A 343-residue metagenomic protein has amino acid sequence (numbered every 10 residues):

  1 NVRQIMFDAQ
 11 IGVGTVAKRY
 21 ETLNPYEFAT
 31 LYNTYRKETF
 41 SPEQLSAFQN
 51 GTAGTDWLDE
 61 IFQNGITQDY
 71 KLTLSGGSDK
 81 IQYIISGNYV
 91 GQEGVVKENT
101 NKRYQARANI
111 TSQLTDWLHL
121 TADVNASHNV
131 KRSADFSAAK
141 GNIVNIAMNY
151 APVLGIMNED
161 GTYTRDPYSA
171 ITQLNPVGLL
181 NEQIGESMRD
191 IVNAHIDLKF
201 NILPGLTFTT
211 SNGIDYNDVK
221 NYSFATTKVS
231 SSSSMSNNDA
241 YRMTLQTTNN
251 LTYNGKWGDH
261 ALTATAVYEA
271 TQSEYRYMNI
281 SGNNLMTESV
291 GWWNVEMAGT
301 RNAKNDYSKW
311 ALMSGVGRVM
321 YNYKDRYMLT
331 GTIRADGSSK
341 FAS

Functional and structural regions predicted by a protein language model:
N1, G54-G65: Periplasmic N-terminal accessory/gating domains of Gram-negative outer-membrane beta-barrel systems
N1-D8, T67-D69, Q82, N88-E93: A beta-strand signature from Gram-negative outer-membrane beta-barrel systems, especially the internal plug domain
V2-G54, G94-N101, Q105-I191, T209-S314 (+2 more regions): Surface-exposed loop/interface segments of Gram-negative outer-membrane beta-barrel transport/assembly proteins
A9, G87-G91, L329-S338: Transmembrane beta-strand segments that form the barrel wall of outer-membrane beta-barrel proteins
T67, S78-D79, T115, N201-L203 (+2 more regions): Outer-membrane beta-barrel channels and translocator barrels
A194-N201, I214: Alpha-helical support elements that line or immediately flank enzyme active sites and cofactor-binding pockets
R318-N322, L329-T332: Exposed, low-structure sequence patches enriched in small/polar residues
